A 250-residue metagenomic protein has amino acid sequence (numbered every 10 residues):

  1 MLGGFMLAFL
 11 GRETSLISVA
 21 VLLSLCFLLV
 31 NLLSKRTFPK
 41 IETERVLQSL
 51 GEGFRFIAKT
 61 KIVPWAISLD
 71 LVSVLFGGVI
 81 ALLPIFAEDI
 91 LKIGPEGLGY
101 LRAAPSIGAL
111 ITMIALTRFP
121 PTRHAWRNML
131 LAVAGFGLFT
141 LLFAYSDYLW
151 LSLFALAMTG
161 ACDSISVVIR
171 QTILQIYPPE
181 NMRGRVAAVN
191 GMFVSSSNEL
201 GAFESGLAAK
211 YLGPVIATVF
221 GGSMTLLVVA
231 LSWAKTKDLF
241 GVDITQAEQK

Functional and structural regions predicted by a protein language model:
M1-K250: Alpha-helical transmembrane-bundle signature of multi-pass membrane transport and export proteins
